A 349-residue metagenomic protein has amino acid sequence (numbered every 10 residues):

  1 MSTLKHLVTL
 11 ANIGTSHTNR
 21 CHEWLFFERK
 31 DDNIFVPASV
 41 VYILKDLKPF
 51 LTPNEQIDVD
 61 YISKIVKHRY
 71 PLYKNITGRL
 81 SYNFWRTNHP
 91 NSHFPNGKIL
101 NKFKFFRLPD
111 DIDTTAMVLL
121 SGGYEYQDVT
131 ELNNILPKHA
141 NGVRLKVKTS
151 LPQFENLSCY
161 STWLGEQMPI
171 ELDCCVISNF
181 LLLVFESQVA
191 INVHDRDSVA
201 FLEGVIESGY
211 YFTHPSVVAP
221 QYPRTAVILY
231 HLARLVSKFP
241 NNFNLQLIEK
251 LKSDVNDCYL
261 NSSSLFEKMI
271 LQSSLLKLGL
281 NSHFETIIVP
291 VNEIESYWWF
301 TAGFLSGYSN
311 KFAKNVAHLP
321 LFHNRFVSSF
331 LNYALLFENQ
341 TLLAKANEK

Functional and structural regions predicted by a protein language model:
M1-K349: Preference for long, amphipathic alpha-helical scaffolds in soluble/luminal domains and all-alpha bundles
